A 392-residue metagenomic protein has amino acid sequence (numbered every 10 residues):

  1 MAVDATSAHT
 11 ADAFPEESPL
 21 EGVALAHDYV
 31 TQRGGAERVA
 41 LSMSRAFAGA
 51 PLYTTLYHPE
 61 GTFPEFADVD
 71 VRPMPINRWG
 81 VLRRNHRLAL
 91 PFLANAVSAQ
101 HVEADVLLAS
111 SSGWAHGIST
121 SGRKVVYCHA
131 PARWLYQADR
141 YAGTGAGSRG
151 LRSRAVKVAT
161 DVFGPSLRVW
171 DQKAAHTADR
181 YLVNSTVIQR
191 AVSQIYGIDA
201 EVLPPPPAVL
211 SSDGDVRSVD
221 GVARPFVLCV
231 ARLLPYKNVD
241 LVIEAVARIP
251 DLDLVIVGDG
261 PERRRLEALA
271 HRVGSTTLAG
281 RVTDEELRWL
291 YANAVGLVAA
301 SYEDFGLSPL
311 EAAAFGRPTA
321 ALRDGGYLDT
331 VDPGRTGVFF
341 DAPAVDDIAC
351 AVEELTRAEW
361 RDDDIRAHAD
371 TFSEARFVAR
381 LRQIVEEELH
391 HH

Functional and structural regions predicted by a protein language model:
A46-A115: Active-site donor-binding segments of glycosyltransferases and PAPS-dependent sulfotransferases
G143-Y181, Q189: Membrane-proximal helix-turn-helix segments that form the acceptor-binding/catalytic region of lipid-linked
P207, D213-K237, I243-I249, V255: Conserved donor-binding/catalytic core segment of Leloir-type glycosyltransferases
R264-E285: Nucleotide-activated donor-binding/catalytic signature segment of Leloir-type glycosyltransferases, i.e., the conserved
A292-D304, R317: Acidic donor-binding loop of glycosyltransferase active sites
A299, P318-L322, V331: Short hydrophobic beta-strand element within catalytic cores of glycosyltransferases and related nucleotide-activated
P333-G334, V338-V345, V352-E359: Conserved acidic donor-binding segment of nucleotide-sugar-dependent glycosyltransferases
P343, T356-E386: A charged, aromatic-enriched C-terminal amphipathic alpha-helix characteristic of glycosyltransferases across folds
